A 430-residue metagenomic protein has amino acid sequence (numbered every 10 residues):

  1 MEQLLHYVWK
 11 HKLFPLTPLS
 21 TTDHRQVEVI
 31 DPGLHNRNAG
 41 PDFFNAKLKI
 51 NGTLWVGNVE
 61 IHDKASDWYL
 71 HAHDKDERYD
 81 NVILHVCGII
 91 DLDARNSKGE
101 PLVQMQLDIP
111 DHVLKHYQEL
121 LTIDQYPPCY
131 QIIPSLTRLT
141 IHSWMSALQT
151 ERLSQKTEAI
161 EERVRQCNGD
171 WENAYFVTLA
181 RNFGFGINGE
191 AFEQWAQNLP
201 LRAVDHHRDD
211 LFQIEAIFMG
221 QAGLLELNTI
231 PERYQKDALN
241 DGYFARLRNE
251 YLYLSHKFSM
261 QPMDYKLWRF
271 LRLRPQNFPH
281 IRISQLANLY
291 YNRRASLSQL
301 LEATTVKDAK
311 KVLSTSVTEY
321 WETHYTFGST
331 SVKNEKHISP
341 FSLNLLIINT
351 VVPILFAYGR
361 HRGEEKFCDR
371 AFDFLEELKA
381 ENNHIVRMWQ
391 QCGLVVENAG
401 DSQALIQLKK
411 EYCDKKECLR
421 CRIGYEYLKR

Functional and structural regions predicted by a protein language model:
M1-Y7: N-terminal "leader" segments that precede or initiate the main folded domain
Y7-S66, Y79: N-terminal ordered "arm"
P32-R37, N45-I50, W68-K75, I90-N96 (+2 more regions): Catalytic micro-motifs at enzyme active sites that drive phosphoryl/nucleotidyl and oxygen chemistry
H62-S66, I89, P110, E426: An acidic- and aromatic-residue-enriched active-site/binding cleft used to recognize and process polar
K64-V86: Mg2+/Mn2+-dependent nuclease catalytic core
D80-V82, V86-W144: Compact, glycine/acidic-enriched structural inserts
Q149-A404, E417: Hydrophobic, aromatic-lined core segments that form the binding pocket/scaffold for planar heteroaromatic ligands
Q403-R430: Cysteine-cluster motifs in flexible loop/terminal segments that predominantly coordinate metals
